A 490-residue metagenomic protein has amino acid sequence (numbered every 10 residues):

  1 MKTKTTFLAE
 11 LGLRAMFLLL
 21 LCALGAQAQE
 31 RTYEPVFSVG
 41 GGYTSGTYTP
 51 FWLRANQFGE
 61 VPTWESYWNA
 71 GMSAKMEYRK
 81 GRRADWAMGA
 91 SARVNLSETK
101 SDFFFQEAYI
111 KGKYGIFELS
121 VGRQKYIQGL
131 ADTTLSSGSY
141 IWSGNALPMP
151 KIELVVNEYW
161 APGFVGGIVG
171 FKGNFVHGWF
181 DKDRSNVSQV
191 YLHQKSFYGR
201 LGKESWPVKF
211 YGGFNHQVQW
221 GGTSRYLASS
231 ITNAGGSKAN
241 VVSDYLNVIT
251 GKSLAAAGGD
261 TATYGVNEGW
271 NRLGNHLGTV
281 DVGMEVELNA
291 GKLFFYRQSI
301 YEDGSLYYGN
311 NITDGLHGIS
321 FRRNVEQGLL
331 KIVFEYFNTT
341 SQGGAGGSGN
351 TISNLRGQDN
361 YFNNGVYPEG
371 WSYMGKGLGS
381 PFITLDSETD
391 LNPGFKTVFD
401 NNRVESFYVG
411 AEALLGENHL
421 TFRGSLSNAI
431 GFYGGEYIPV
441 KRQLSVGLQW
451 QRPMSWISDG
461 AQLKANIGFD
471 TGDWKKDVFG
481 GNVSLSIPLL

Functional and structural regions predicted by a protein language model:
M1-T32, S486-L490: Bacterial Sec-dependent N-terminal signal peptides
A28-Y126, W142, P148-Y159, G170-G173 (+1 more regions): Beta-barrel outer-membrane channel/assembly domains of diderm bacteria
Q29-E34, M76-A87, K113-I116, Y159-K172 (+6 more regions): Short loop/turn motifs that connect adjacent beta-strands in outer-membrane beta-barrel proteins
P35-T47, M88-V94, G112, L119-K125 (+7 more regions): Transmembrane beta-barrel strands of outer-membrane/channel proteins
T44-G46, A92-T99, Q124-Y140, A161-P162 (+7 more regions): Sequence/structural signature of outer-membrane beta-barrel proteins
G129-T232: Internal, well-ordered domain-core segments that constitute the primary functional module of diverse proteins
W206-V280: A conserved mid-domain beta-alpha-beta active-site/ligand-binding segment of alpha/beta enzyme cores
N267-L490: Outer-membrane beta-barrel pore domains
